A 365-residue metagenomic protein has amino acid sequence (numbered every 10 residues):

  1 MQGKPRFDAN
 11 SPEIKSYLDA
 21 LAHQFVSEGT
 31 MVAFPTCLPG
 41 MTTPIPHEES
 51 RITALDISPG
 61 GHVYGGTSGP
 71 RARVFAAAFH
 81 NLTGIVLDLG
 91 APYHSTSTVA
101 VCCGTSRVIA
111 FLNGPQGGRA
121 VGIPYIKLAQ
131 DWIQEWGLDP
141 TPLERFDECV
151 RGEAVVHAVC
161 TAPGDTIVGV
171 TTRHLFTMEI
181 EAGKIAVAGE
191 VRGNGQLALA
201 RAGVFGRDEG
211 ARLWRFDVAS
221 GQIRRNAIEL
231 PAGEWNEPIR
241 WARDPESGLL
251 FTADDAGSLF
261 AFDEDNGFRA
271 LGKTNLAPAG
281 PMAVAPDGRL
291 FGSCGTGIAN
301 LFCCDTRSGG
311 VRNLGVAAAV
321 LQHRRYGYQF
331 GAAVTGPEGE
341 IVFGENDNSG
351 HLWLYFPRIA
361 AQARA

Functional and structural regions predicted by a protein language model:
Y17-E48, T141-E144: A short helix->beta-strand "capping" segment at the edge of beta-propeller domains
F34-C37, I85-A91, I133-D147, A186-V191 (+4 more regions): Beta-propeller fold detector
M41-A72: Beta-strand-rich domains and repeat architectures in extracellular enzymes and scaffolds, especially beta-propellers
E49-L55, Y93-C103, R145-C160, E190-A202 (+3 more regions): Repeated scaffold domains used in trafficking and secretory/extracellular systems, primarily beta-propellers
V63-G66, V108-A110, T166-G169, G203-G206 (+3 more regions): Conserved beta-propeller blade signature
P70-A72, G114-R119, H174, A211-R212 (+3 more regions): Short glycine/acidic-enriched loop and turn motifs that connect beta-strands
A78-L82, K127-D131, E179-G183, D217-G221 (+3 more regions): Short loop/turn segments that connect beta-strands within beta-propeller blades
R324-A365: Blade-level signature of beta-propeller repeat domains, shared across WD40, Kelch, NHL, RCC1 and BNR/Asp-box propellers
